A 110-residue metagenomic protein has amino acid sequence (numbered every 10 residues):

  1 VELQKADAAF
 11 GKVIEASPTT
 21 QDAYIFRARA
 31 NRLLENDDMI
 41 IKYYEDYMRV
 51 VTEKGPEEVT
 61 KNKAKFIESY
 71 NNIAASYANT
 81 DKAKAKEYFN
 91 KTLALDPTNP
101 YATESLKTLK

Functional and structural regions predicted by a protein language model:
G11-E15, V50-A64: Flexible helix-coil transition and linker loops at the boundaries of alpha-helical arrays
K12-V13, D46-Y47, T92: Canonical positions in the second alpha-helix
T20, F66, T98-N99: Residue-level recognition of tetratricopeptide repeat
R29-R32, A75, T108: Residue-level recognition of tetratricopeptide repeat
L34, N79-T80: Structural motif corresponding to the intra-repeat A-B loop/turn of tetratricopeptide repeats
